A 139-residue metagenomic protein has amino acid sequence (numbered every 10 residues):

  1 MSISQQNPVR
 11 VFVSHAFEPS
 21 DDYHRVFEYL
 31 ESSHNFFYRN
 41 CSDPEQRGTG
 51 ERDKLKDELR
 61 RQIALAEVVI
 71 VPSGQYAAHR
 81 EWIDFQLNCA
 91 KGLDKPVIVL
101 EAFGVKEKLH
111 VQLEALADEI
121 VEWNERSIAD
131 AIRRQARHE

Functional and structural regions predicted by a protein language model:
M1-L65, A102-F103, R137-E139: Conserved N-terminal substructure of TIR/SEFIR domains
H24-F27, W82-D84, V111: Short amphipathic alpha-helical segments
R52-K56, D84, E125: Structural motif corresponding to alpha-helix initiation and N-cap regions
Q62-C89, L93, I98-V105: Conserved beta-strand-loop-alpha-helix hinge of the TIR/SEFIR fold
G104-D118: Glycine-rich, charge-decorated loop segments at or immediately adjacent to ligand/cofactor-binding or catalytic sites
D118-R126: Short acidic-hydrophobic, aromatic-tinged amphipathic segments that line or gate anion-handling sites
I128-E139: A charged, well-structured terminal subsegment
